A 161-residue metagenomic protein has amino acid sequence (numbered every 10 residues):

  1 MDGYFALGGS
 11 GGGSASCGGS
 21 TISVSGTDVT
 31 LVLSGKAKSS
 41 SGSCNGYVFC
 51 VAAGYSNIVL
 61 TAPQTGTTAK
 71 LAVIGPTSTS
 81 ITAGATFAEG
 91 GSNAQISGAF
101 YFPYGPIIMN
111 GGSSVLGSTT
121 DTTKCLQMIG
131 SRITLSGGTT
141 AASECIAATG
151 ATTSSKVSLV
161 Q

Functional and structural regions predicted by a protein language model:
M1-A142: Long, polar low-complexity repeats
I146-Q161: Short, low-complexity, Pro/Ser/Thr/Gly-rich segments in the mature regions of secreted, periplasmic
